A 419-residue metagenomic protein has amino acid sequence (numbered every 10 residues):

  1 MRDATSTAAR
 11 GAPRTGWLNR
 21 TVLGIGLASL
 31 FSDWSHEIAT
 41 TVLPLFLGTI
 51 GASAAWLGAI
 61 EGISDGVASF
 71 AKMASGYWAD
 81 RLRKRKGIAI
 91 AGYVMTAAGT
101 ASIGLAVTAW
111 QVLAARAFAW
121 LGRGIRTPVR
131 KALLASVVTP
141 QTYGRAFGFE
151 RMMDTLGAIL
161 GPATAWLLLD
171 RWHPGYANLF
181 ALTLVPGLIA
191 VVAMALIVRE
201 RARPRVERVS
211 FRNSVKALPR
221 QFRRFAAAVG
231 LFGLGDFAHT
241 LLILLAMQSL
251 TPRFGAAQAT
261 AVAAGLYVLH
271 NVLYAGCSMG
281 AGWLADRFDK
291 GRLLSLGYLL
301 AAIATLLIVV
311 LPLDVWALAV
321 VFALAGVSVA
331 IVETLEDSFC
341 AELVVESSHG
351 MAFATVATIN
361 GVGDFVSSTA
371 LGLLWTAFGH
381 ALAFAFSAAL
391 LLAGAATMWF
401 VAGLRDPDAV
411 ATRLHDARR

Functional and structural regions predicted by a protein language model:
R2-N19, E200-A228, H415-R419: Juxtamembrane intracellular "pre-TM" segments in multi-pass secondary transporters
A12-D65, R223-A263: Helix-loop boundary and gating motifs at the non-cytosolic
D65-M73, I159, N271-M279, G361-F365: Residue-level signature of mid-helix packing/kink "hotspots" within the transmembrane helices of 12-pass Major
A71-R83, L169, C277-D289, W375: Helix-to-loop junctions at the C-terminal end of transmembrane segments in multipass secondary transporters
R81-Y93, R287-Y298: Cytoplasmic membrane-interface "Motif A"-like loop-to-helix N-cap segments of 12-TM Major Facilitator Superfamily
V94-V107, L299-L313, W399: C-terminal ends and interior cores of transmembrane alpha-helices in multi-pass membrane transporters/permeases
I125-V138, I331-V344: Intracellular juxtamembrane helix-capping segments at the cytosolic ends of symmetry-related transmembrane helices
V185-R205, G394-A402: C-terminal membrane-cytosol helix-exit motif in multi-pass small-molecule transporters
